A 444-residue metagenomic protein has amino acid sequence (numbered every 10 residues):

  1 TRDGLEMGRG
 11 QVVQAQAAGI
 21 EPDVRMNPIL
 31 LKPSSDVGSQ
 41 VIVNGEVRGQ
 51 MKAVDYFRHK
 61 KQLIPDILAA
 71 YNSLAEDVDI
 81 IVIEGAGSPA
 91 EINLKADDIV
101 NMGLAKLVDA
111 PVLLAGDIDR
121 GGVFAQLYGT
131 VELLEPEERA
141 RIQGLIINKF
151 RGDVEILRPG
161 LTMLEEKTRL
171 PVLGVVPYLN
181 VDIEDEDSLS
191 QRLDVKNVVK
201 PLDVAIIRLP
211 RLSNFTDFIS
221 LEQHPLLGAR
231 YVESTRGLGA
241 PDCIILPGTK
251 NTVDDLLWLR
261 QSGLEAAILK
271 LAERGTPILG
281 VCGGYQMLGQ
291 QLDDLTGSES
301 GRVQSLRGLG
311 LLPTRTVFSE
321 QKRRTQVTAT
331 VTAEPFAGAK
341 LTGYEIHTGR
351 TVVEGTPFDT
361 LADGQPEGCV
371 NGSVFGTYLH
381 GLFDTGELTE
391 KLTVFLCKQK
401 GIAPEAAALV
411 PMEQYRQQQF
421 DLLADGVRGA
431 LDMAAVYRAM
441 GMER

Functional and structural regions predicted by a protein language model:
T1-K270, P277, D294-G297, E320-Q321 (+1 more regions): Flexible phosphate-sensing "switch/lid" loops adjacent to ATP/NTP-binding sites across phosphate-transfer
C282: Conserved G/P- and acidic residue-centered "switch" motifs that form tight phosphate/ATP-binding loops in soluble
M287: Conserved catalytic-site region of short-chain dehydrogenase/reductase
S298-T325, V331: Conserved P-loop NTPase catalytic core
